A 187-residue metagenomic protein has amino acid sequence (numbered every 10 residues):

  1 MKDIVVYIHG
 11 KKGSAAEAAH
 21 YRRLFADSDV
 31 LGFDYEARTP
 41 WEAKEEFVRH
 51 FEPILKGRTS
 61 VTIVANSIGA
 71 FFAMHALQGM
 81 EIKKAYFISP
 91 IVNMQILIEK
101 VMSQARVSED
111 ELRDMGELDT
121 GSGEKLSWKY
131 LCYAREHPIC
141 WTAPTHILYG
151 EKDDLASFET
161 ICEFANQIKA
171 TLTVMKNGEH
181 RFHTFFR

Functional and structural regions predicted by a protein language model:
M1-R38: Short, surface-exposed "cap/lid" segments of acyl-processing enzymes
D3-I4, S60-T62, K84: Structural motif
V6-K11, V64, I88, L148: Short hydrophobic segments within beta-strands
E17, A37-K56: Alpha/beta-hydrolase active-site loop
I54-T59, W141: Glycine-rich phosphate-binding loop signature in dinucleotide/nucleotide-binding domains
V64-A73: Gly/Ala-rich beta-loop-alpha elbow adjacent to hydrolase catalytic centers
A76-M80: Aromatic pocket-lining residues of Rossmann-like dinucleotide-binding sites
I82-F186: The alpha/beta-hydrolase serine catalytic core
